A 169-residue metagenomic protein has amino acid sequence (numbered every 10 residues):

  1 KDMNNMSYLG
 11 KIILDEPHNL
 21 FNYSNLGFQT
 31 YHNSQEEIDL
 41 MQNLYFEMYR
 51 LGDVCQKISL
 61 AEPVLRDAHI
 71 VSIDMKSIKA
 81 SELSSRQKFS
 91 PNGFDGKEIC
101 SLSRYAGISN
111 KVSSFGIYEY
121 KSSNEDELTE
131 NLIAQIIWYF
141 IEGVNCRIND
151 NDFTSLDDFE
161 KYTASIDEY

Functional and structural regions predicted by a protein language model:
K1-I117, K121-Y169: Conserved alpha-helical scaffold segments that buttress catalytic/binding sites
